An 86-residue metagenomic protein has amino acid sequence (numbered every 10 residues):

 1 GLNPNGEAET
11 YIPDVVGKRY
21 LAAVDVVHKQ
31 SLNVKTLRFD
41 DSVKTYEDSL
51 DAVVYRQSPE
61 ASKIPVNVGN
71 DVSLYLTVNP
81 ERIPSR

Functional and structural regions predicted by a protein language model:
G1-R86: Ligand-recognition elements built from short beta-strands and adjacent flexible loops
